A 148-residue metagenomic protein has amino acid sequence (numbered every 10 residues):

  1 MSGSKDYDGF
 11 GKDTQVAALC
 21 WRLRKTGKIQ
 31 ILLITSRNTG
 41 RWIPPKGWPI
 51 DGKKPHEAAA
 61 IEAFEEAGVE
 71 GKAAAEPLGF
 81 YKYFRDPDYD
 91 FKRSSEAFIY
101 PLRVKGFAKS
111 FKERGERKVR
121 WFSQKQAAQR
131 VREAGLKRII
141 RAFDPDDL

Functional and structural regions predicted by a protein language model:
M1-R24: Acidic, metal-coordinating catalytic segment for phosphate/diphosphate chemistry, firing primarily on the Nudix
T14-V16, I29, A97-F98, R117: Change "...and in nucleic-acid phosphodiester-cleaving endonucleases..." to "...and in nucleic-acid processing enzymes
R24-Q30, Y89-K92: Short, solvent-exposed loop/turn segments that connect beta-strands within catalytic domains and beta-strand-rich
T26-E70: Conserved Nudix-box catalytic region and its N-terminal flanking loop in Nudix hydrolases and closely related
I43, S94, W121: Short aromatic/basic micro-patch
G68-A108: Active-site segment of metal-dependent pyrophosphate-handling enzymes, primarily the Nudix hydrolase catalytic core
A97-R141: NUDIX/MutT-family hydrolases
